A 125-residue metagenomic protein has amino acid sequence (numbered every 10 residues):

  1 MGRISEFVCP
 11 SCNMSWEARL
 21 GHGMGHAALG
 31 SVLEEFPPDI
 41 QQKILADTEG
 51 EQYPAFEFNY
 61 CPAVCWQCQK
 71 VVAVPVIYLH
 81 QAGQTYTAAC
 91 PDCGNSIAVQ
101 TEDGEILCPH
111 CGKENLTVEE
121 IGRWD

Functional and structural regions predicted by a protein language model:
M1-E6, R123-D125: His-enriched metal-coordination microenvironments in redox/metal-binding proteins
I4-E6, F58-P62, Q84-T87, E105: Residues immediately within or flanking Cys/His clusters that coordinate Zn2+ in small zinc-binding modules
C9-C12, C65-C68, C90-C93, C108-C111: Short cysteine-rich clusters marking metal-coordination/redox-active sites
M14-N59, A73-L79, Y86-V99: Short recognition patches in nucleic-acid-associated and regulatory proteins
M24-A27, E105-C108, W124-D125: A short local loop/turn or secondary-structure capping micro-motif enriched for an aromatic residue
P62, W66, V71-V74: Beta-strand-rich cores of mature extracytoplasmic or soluble domains
V71-A73, C111-I121: Short Cys/His-rich micro-motifs in 6-15 aa windows
